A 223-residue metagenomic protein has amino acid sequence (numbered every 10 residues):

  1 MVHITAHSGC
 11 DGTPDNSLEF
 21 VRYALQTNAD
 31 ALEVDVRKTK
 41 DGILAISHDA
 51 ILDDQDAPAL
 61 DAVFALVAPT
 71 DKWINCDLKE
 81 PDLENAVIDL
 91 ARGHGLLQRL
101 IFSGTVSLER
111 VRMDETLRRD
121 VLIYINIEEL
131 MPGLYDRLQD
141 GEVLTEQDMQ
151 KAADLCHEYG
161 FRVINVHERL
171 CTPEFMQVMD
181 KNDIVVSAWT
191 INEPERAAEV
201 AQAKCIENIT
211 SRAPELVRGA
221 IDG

Functional and structural regions predicted by a protein language model:
M1-G223: Phosphate-group recognition and catalysis centered on beta-loop-alpha active-site segments
